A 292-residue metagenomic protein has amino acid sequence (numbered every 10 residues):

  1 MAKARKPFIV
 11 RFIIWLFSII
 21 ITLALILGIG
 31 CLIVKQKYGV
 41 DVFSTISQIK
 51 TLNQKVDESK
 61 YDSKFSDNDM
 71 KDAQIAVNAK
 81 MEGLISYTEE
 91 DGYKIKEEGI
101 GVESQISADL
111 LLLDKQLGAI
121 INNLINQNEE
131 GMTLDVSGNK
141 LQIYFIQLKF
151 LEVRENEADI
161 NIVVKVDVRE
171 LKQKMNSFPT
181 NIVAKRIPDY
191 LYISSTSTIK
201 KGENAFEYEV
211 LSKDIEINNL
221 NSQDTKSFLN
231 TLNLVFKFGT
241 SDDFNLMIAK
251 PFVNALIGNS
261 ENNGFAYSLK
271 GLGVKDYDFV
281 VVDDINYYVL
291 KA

Functional and structural regions predicted by a protein language model:
A2-I19, L23-A292: Extracellular/lumenal and peripheral-membrane lipid-interaction modules
